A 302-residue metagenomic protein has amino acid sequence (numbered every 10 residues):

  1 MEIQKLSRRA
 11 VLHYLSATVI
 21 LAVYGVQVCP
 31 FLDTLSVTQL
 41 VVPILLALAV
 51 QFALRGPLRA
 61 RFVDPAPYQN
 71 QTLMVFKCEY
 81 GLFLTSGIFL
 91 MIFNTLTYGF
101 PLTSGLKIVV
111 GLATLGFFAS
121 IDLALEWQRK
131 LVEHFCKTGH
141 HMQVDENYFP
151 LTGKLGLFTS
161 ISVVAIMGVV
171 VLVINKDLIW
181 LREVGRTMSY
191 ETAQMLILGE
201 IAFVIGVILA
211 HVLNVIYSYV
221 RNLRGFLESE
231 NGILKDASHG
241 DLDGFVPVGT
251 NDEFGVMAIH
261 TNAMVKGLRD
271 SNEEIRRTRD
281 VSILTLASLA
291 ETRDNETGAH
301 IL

Functional and structural regions predicted by a protein language model:
M1-C136, V144-I216: Alpha-helical transmembrane segments and their helix-membrane boundary motifs
F62, A237-S238, A290: Hydrophobic residues in alpha-helical segments
G139, F149-L151, L155, T192 (+7 more regions): Signal-transmission coiled-coils
V144, E230-N231, L242-D243: Short hydrophobic "helix-edge" motifs at membrane interfaces and signal-peptide entry regions
E146-T152, D243-F254: HAMP-domain connector/hinge
S218-G225, G232, D236-H239, G249 (+1 more regions): Amphipathic coiled-coil signaling helices used for dimeric signal transmission
E230-I233, L286: Alpha-helical segment immediately C-terminal to the catalytic phosphohistidine
T250, A263-L302: Acidic/His-rich, divalent-metal-binding segments that scaffold phosphate/diphosphate chemistry
